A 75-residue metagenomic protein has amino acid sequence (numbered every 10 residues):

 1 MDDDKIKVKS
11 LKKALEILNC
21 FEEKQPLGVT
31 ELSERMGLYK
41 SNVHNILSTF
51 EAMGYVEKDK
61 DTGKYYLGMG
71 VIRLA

Functional and structural regions predicted by a protein language model:
M1-A75: N-terminal helix-turn-helix
